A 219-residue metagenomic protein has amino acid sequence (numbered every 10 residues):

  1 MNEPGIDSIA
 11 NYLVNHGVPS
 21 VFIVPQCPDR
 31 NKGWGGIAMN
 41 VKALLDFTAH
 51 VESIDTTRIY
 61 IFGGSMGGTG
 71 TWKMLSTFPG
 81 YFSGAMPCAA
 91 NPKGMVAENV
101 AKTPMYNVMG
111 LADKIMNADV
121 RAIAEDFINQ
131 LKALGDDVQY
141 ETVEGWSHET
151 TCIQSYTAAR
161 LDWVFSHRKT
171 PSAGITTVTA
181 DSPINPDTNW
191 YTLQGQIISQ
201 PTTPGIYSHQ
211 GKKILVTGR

Functional and structural regions predicted by a protein language model:
M1-K42: Active-site machinery of serine-nucleophile hydrolases
V18, V100-M105: Short, proline-enriched alpha-helix->beta-strand connector loops that line the catalytic pocket of alpha/beta-hydrolase
C27, M86-G94, A112: Active-site nucleophile loop of the alpha/beta-hydrolase fold
R30-M66: Gly/Ser-rich "nucleophile elbow"/oxyanion-hole loop immediately N-terminal to the catalytic nucleophile in hydrolases
G68-P79, A85: Short glycine-enriched nucleophile-adjacent loop and the immediately C-terminal alpha-helix near the catalytic center
P104-K114, D119-P171: C-terminal catalytic histidine-bearing segment of alpha/beta-hydrolase fold enzymes
T170-Q194: Residue-level detector of functionally pivotal "anchor" positions at catalytic/ligand-binding pockets or at interdomain
I206-R219: C-terminal tail/sorting-segment detector
